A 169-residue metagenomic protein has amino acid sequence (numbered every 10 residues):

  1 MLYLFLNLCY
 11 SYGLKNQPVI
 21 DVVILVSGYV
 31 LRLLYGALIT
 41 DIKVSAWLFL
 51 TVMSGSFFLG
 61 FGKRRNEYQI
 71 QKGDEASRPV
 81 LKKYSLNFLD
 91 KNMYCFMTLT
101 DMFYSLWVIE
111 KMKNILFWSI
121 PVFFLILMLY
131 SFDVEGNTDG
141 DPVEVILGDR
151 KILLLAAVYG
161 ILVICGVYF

Functional and structural regions predicted by a protein language model:
M1-I39: Intramembrane alpha-helical segments
Y12-G13, V30-F169: C-terminal membrane-associated helical module and adjoining short loops/tails
